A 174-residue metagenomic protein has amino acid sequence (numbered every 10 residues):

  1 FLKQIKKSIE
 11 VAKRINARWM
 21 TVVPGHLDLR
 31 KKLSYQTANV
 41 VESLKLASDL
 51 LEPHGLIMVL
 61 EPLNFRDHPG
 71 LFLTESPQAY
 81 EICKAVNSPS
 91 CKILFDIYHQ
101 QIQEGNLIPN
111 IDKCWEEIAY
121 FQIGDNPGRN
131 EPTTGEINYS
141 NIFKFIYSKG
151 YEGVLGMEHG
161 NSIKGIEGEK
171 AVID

Functional and structural regions predicted by a protein language model:
F1-K92, I102: Active-site acidic/histidine proton-transfer and metal-coordination neighborhood in alpha/beta enzyme cores
E10, N16, L73-F95, H99-D174: Histidine-acidic metal/acid-base catalytic patches
